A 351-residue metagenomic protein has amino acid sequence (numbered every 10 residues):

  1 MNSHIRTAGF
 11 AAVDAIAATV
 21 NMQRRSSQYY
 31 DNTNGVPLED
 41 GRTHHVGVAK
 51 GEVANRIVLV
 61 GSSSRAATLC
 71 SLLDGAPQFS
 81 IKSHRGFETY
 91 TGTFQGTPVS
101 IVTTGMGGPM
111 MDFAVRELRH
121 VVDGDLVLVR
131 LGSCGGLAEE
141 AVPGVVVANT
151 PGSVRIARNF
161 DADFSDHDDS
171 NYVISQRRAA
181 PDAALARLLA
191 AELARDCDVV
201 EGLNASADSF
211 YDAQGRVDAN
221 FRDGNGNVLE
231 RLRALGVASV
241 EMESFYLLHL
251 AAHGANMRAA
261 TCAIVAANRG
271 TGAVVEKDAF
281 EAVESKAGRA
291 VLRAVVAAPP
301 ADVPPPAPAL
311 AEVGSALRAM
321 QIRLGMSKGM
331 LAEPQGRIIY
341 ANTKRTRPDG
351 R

Functional and structural regions predicted by a protein language model:
M1-Y30, S327, T343-R351: Universal eukaryotic N-terminal targeting presequences
V20-L188: Metabolite-binding pocket within alpha/beta catalytic cores that recognizes anionic/polar moieties
A76-K82, D196-L203, A298-V313: Flexible, glycine/charged-enriched surface loops at secondary-structure junctions
G135, P151, A205-Y211, Y246 (+1 more regions): Glycine-rich beta-alpha junction loops
V173-G236: Active-site rim beta-loop-alpha module in soluble metabolic enzymes
G226-A266: A C-terminal functional module that forms or caps the active site or interfaces directly with catalytic machinery
N268-R323: His/Asp/Glu-rich mid-to-C-terminal helical/loop segments that flank catalytic regions of hydrolases
V313-R351: Acidic, Ser/Thr-rich low-complexity intrinsically disordered segments
